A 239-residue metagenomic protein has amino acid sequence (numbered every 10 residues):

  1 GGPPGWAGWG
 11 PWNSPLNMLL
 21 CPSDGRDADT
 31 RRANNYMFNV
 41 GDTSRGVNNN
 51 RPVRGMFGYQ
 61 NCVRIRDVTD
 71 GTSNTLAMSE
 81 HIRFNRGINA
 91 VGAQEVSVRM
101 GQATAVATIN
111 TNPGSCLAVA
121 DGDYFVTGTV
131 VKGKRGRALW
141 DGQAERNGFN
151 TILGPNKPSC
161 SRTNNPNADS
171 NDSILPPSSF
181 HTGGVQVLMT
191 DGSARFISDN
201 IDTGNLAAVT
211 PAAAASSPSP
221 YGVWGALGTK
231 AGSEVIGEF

Functional and structural regions predicted by a protein language model:
G1-F239: Internal low-complexity, small-residue/proline-rich segments
